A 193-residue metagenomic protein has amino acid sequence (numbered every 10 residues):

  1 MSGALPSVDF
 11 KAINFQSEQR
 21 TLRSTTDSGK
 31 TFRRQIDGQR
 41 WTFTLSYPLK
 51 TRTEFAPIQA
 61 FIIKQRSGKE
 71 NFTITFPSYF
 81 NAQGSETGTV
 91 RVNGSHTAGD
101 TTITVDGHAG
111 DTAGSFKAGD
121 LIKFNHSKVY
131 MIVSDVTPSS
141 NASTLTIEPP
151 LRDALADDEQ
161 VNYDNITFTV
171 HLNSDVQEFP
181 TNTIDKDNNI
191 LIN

Functional and structural regions predicted by a protein language model:
M1-N193: Extracellular/virion structural assembly segments
